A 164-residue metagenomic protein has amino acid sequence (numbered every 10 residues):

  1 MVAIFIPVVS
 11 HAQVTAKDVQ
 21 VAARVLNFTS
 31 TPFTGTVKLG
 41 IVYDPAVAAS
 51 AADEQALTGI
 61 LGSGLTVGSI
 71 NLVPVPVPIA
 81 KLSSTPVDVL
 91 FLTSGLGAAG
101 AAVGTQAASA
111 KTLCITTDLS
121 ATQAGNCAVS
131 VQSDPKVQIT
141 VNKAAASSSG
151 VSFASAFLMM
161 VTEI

Functional and structural regions predicted by a protein language model:
M1-P7: Bacterial N-terminal signal peptides
P7-I164: Short hydrophobic alpha-helices and adjacent helix-cap/hinge residues
